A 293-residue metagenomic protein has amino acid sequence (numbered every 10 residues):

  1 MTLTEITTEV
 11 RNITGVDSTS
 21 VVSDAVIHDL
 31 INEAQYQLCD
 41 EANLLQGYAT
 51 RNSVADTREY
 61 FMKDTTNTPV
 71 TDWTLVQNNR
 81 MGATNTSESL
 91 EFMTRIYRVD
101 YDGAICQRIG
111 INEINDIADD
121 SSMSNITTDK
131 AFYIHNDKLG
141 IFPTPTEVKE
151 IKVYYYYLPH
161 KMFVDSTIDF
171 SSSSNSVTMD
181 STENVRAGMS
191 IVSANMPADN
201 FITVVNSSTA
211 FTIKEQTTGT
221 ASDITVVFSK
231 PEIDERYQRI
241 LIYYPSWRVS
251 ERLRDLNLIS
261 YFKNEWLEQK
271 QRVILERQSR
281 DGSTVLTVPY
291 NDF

Functional and structural regions predicted by a protein language model:
M1-S171, E183, A187-S190, K214-T217 (+1 more regions): Glycine-enriched, solvent-exposed interface loops adjoining structured elements
N136, S174, P197-D199, S208 (+1 more regions): Surface-exposed or flexible loop/turn and strand-edge residues in extracellular/cell-surface modules
S171-V177: Short, structured beta-strand/loop micro-motifs enriched in basic residues and often containing a Trp
T178-F211: Ser/Thr/Gly-rich low-complexity blocks that favor extended beta-strand/coil architectures
